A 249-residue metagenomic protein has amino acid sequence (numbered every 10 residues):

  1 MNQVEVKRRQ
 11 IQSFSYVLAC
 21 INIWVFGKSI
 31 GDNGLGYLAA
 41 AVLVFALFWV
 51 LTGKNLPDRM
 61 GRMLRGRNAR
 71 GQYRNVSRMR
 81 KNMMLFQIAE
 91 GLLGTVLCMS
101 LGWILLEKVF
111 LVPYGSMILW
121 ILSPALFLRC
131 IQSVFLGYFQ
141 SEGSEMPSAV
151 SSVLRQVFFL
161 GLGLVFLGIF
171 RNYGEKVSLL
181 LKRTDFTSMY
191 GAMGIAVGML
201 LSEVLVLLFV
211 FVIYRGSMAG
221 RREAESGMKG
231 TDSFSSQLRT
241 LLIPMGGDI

Functional and structural regions predicted by a protein language model:
M1-I21, L119, S123, M146-V150 (+2 more regions): Hydrophobic faces of transmembrane alpha-helices in multi-pass small-molecule transporters and flippases across diverse
N2-D58, I243-I249: Signature of the first transmembrane helix
Q12, Y16, L43-A46, N82 (+3 more regions): Residue-level recognition of pore/gate-forming positions within transmembrane alpha-helices of multi-pass
A39-L85, L136: Small-residue-rich hydrophobic transmembrane alpha-helices
L93-S116, S178-K182: Short membrane-interface helical motifs at transmembrane helix boundaries in multi-pass membrane transporters
S100, L111-F135, G161-L162: Alpha-helical transmembrane segments of multi-pass membrane proteins
R129-S152: Membrane-interface junctions at transmembrane-helix termini in multi-pass inner-membrane proteins
S151-V165, I169-G220: Hydrophobic alpha-helical transmembrane segments
